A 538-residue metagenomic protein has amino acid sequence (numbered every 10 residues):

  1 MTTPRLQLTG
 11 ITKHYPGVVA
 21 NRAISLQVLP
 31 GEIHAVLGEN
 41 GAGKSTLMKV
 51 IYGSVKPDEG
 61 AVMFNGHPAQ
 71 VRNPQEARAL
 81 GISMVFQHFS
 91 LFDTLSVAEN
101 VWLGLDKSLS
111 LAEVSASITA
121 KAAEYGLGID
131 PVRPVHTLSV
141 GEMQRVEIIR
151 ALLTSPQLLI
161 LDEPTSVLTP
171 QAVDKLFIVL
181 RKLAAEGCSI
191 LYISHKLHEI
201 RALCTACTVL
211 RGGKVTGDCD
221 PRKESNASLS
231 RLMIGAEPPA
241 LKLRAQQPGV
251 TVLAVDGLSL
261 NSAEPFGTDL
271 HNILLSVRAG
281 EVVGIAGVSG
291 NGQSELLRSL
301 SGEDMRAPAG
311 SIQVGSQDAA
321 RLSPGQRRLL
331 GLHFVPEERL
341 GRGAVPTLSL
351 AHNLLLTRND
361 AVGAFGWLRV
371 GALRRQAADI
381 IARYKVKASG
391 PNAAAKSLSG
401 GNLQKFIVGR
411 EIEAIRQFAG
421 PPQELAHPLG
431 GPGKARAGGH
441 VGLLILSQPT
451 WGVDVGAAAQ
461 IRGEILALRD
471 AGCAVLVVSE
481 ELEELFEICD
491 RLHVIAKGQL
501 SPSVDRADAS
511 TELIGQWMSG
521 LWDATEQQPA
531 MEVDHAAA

Functional and structural regions predicted by a protein language model:
T2-A538: Glycine-rich phosphate-binding loops of nucleotide-dependent enzymes
